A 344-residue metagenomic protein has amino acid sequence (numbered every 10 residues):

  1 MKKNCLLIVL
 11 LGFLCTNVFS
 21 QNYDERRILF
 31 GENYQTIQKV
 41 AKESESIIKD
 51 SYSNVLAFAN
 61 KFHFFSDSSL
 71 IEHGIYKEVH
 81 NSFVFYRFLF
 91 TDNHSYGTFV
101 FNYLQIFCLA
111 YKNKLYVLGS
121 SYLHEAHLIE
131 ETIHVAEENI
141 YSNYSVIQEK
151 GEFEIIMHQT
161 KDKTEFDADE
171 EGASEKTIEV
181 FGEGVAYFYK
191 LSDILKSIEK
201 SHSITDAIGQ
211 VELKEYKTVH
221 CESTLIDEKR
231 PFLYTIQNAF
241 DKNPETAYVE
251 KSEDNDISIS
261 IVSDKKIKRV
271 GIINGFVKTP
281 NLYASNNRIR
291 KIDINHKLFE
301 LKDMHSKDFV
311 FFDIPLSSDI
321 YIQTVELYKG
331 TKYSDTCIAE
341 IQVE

Functional and structural regions predicted by a protein language model:
N4-T16: Sec-dependent N-terminal signal peptides
S20-I48, L128-Y216, Y333-E344: Acidic, small-residue rich beta-repeat scaffolds with periodic aromatic anchors
Q21-N81, R87: Flexible low-complexity loop/turn motifs enriched in small/helix-breaking residues
G31-E32, E43, K49-N54, E199-S260 (+1 more regions): Disordered, acidic Ser/Thr/Pro-rich linker "stalks" and the adjacent N-terminal cap of the next globular domain
D67-G74, V249-D264, K307: Short beta-strands within extracellular/lumenal beta-sheet-rich domains
H80-T91, E152-I156: Acidic/hydrophobic-patterned starts of short beta strands in beta-sheet-rich repeat architectures
E253-D256, K278-E344: Trp- and acidic/polar-enriched beta-sheet ligand-binding modules for extracellular glycan and matrix recognition
K265-Y283: A short beta-strand element within beta-rich, extracytoplasmic domains of secreted/secretory-pathway proteins
